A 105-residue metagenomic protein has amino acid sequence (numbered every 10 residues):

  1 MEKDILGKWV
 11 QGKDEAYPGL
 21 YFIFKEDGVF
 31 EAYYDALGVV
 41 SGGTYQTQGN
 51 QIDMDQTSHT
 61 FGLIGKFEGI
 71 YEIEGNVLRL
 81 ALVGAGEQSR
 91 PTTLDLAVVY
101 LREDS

Functional and structural regions predicted by a protein language model:
M1-S105: Lipid interaction determinants
